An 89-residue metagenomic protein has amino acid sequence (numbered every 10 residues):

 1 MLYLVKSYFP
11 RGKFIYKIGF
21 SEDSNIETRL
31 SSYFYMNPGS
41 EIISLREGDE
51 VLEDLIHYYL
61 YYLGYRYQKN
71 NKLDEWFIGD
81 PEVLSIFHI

Functional and structural regions predicted by a protein language model:
M1-I89: Non-catalytic accessory segments flanking enzymatic or RNA/DNA-binding domains
